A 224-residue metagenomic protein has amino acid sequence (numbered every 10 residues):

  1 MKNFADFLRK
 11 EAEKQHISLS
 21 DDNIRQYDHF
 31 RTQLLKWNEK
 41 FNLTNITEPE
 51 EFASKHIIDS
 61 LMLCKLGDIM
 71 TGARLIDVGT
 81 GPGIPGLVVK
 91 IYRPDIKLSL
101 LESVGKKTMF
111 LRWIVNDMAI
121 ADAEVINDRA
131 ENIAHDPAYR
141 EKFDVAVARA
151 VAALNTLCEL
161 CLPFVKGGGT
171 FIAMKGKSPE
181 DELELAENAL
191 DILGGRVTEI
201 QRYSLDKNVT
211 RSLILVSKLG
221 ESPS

Functional and structural regions predicted by a protein language model:
M1-T71, I76, K106-A123: Class I SAM-dependent transferase core
L34, V89, K175, V216: Residue-level signal for inorganic ion chemistry
L61-A150, C158: Conserved SAM/SAH cofactor-binding pocket of Class I
R93, V165-G167: Helix-to-beta-strand junctions that scaffold the AdoMet/dcAdoMet cofactor pocket in Class I SAM-dependent enzymes
S103, V151, M174-S178, R202: Short strand-turn motif at the edge of the Rossmann-like AdoMet-binding core
V125, K177-S224: Active-site capping/gating segments
